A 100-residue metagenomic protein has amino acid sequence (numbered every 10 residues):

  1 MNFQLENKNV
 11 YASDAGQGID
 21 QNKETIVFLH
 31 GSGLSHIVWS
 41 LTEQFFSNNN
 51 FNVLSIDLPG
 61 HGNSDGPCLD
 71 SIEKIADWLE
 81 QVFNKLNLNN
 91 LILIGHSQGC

Functional and structural regions predicted by a protein language model:
M1-N9: N-terminal cap/lid segment of alpha/beta-hydrolase-fold proteins
E6, Q21-K23, N49, N87-N89 (+1 more regions): Residue-level preference for short coil/turn positions at secondary-structure junctions
Y11, A15-D65: Conserved HGGG/HGGXW glycine-rich cap/lid loop of the alpha/beta-hydrolase fold
L58-I94: Active-site loop/oxyanion-hole signature of alpha/beta-hydrolase fold enzymes
G95, G99: Gly/Ala-rich beta-loop-alpha elbow adjacent to hydrolase catalytic centers
